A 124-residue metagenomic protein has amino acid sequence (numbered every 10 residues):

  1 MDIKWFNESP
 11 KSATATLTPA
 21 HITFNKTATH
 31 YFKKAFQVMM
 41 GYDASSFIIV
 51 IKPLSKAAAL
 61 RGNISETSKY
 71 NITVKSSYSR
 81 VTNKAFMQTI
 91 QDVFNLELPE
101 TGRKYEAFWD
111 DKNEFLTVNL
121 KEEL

Functional and structural regions predicted by a protein language model:
M1-I3, S45-L124: Mature exported/compartmentalized surface modules and terminal targeting/interaction regions
M1-P19: Glycine-rich loop/turn
S9, K34, T101-R103: Residues that act as N-cap/strand-start positions at coil-to-secondary-structure junctions
A13-T16, M40-Y42, K104-W109: Short, exposed beta-strand/loop patches in secreted or surface proteins that constitute
A20-K33, N83-Q88: Short beta-strand-centered segments at strand-helix junctions
H30-I48, P53: Acidic (E/D-rich), amphipathic helical modules within compact regulatory domains
